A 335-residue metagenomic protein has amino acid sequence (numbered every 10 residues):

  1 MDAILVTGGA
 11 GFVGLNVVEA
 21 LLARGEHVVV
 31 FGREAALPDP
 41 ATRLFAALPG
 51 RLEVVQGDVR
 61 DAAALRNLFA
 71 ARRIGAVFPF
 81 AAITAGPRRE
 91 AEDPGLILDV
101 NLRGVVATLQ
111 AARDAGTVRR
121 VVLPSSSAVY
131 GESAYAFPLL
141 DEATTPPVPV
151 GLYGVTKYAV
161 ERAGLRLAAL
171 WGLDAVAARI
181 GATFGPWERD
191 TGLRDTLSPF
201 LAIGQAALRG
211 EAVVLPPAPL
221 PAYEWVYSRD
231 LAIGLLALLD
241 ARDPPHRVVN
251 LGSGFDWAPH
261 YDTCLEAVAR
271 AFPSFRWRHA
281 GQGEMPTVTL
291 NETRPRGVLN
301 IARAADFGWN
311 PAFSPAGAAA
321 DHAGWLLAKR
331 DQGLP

Functional and structural regions predicted by a protein language model:
M1-A76: N-terminal Rossmann/SDR dinucleotide-binding element
Q56-V100, E132: NAD(P)H-binding glycine-rich loop region in Rossmannoid oxidoreductase-like domains and their noncatalytic homologs
R60, L96-A107, G151, V155: Glycine-rich NAD(P)-binding loop of the Rossmann-fold in SDR/ketoreductase-type enzymes
P79, V106-L152: Conserved Rossmann-fold NAD(P)-dependent oxidoreductase catalytic core, especially the SDR/UDP-sugar
R89-E90, T145-P146, G181-G192, A202-V226 (+1 more regions): A conserved pocket-lining segment of Rossmann-fold NAD(P)-dependent short-chain dehydrogenase/reductase
S125-S126, E161-R189: Conserved beta-loop-beta element that borders a ligand/cofactor-binding pocket
Y158, W171, T183-L201, S228-R229 (+2 more regions): Glycine/proline-rich active-site loop of Rossmann-fold NAD(P)-dependent oxidoreductases
P216-A218, Y223-P335: C-terminal substrate-binding subdomain of Rossmann-fold SDR/epimerase-dehydratase oxidoreductases
